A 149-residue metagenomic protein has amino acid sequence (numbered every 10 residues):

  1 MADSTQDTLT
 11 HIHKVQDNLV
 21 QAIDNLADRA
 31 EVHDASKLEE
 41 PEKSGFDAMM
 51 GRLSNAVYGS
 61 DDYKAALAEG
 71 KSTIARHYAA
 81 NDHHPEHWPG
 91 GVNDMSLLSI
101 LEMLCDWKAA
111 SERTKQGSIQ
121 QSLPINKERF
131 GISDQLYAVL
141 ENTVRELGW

Functional and structural regions predicted by a protein language model:
M1-W149: Metal-dependent phosphohydrolase cores
